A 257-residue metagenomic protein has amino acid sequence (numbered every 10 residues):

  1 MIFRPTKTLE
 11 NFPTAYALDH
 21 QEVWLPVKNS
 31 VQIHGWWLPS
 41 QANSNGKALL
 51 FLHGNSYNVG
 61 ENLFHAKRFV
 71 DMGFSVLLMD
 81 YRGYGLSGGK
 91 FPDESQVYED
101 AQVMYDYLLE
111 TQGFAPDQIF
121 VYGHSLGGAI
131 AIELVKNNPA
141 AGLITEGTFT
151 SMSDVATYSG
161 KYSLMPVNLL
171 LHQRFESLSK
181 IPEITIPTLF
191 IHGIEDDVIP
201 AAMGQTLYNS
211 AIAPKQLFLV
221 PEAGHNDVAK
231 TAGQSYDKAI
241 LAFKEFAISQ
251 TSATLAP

Functional and structural regions predicted by a protein language model:
M1-P26: An N-terminal hydrophobic leader/cap segment in hydrolases
K28-Y107, D117: Membrane-embedded segments
H65, S177, I186, P200-N209: Short alpha-helix in the alpha/beta-hydrolase fold that links the catalytic acid
V103-T111, D117-Y162: Primarily recognizes the serine-hydrolase "nucleophile elbow" in alpha/beta-hydrolase and SGNH/GDSL folds
E183-T185, F190-D196: Short beta-strand/loop motif that positions the catalytic acidic residue of the alpha/beta-hydrolase fold
I194-I199, N226-D227: Acidic catalytic loop of the alpha/beta-hydrolase fold
Q205-D227: Catalytic histidine neighborhood in serine/cysteine hydrolases with alpha/beta-hydrolase-type architecture
A223-D237: Catalytic histidine-centered segment of alpha/beta-hydrolase-like enzymes
